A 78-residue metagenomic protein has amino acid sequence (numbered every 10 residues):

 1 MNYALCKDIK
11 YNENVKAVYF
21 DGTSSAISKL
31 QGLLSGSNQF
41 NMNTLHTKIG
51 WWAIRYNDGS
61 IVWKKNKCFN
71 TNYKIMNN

Functional and structural regions predicted by a protein language model:
M1-Q39, T44: N-terminal non-globular leader segments, chiefly Sec-dependent signal peptides
L45-N78: Short, compact, well-ordered microdomains
